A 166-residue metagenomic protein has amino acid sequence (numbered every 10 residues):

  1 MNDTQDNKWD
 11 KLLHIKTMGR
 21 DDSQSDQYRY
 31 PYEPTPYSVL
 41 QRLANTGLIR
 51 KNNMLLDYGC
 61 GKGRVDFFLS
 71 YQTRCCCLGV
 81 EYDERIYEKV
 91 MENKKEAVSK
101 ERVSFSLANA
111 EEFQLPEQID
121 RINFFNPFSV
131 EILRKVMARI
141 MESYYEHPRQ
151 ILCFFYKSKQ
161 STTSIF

Functional and structural regions predicted by a protein language model:
M1-R50: S-adenosyl-L-methionine
N52-G61: Conserved class I S-adenosyl-L-methionine
G63-F67: Glycine-rich SAM-binding Motif I of class I
D83: Conserved SAM/SAH-binding beta-strand->alpha-helix loop
V90-M91: Conserved SAM-binding loop
K100-A108: Conserved SAM-binding strand-loop segment of SAM-dependent methyltransferases
R121-I132: A short SAM/SAH-binding and catalytic strip from SAM-dependent methyltransferases
E131-F166: C-terminal substrate-binding/active-site "lid" region of AdoMet-derived donor-dependent transferases
